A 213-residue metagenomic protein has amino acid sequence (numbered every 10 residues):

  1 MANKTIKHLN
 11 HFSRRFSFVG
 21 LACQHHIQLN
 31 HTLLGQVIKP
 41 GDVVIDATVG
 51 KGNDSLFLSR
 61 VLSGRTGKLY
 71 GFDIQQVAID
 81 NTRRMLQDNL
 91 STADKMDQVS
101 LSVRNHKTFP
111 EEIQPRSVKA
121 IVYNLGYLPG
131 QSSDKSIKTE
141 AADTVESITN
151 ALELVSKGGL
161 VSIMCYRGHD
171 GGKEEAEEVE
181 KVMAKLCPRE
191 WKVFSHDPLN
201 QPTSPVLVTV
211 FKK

Functional and structural regions predicted by a protein language model:
A2-V43, A47-V61: S-adenosyl-L-methionine
K39, S63-G64, V155-K157: Helix-to-beta-strand junctions that scaffold the AdoMet/dcAdoMet cofactor pocket in Class I SAM-dependent enzymes
D42, G67, G159: Glycine-centered, small-residue-biased loops immediately flanking beta-strands in adenine/cofactor-binding cores
K68-D73: Conserved SAM-binding motif I beta-strand of class I
D80-R116: S-adenosyl-L-methionine
V122-S147: Mobile active-site "lid"/loop adjacent to the S-adenosyl-L-methionine
S147, L154, G158-C165: Conserved beta-strand signature within the Rossmann-like core of class I S-adenosyl-L-methionine
H169-K213: Class I S-adenosyl-L-methionine
